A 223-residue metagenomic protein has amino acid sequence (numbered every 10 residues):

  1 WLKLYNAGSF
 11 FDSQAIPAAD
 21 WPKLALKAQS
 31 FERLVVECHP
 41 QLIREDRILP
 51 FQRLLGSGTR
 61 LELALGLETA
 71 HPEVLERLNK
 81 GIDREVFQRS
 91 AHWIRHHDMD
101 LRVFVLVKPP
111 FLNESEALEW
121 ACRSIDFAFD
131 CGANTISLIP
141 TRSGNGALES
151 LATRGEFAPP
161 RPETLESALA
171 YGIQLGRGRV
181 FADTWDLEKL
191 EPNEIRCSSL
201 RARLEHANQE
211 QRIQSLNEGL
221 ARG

Functional and structural regions predicted by a protein language model:
W1, Q29-R33, G56-R60, D98-D100 (+2 more regions): A general structural motif
W1-I16, K27-R44, R60-F87, S137: Core AdoMet radical
G8-F10, P40-L42, T69-H71, V107-F111 (+2 more regions): Active-site-proximal loop/turn and secondary-structure-junction residues that shape catalytic pockets, frequently
Q14-P22, R44-L55, S115: Distinct, well-ordered alpha-helical segments
A15-L24, D83-F87, A117-I125, A158-Y171 (+1 more regions): Well-ordered, non-membrane alpha-helical segments in soluble/globular domains
V35, P72-K80, V107-S115, R154-E156: Surface-exposed cleft-lining segments at the edges of enzyme active sites
E85-A147, E166-T184: Conserved C-terminal portion of the radical SAM core fold that forms the substrate/S-adenosylmethionine-binding
F129, T141-G223: Auxiliary Fe-S-binding modules of radical SAM enzymes
